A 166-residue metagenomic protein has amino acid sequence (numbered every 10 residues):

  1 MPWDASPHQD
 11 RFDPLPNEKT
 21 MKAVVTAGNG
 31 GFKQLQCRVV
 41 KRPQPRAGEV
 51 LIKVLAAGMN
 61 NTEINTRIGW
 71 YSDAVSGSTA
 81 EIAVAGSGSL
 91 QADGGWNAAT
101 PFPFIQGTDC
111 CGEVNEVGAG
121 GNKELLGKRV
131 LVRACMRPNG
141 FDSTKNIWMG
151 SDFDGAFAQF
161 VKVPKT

Functional and structural regions predicted by a protein language model:
M1-M21: Eukaryotic N-terminal low-complexity, Ser/Thr- and Lys/Arg-rich leader segments that predominantly function as
Q9-R11, N97-F104, K145-S151, F157: Short, P/G- and charge-enriched loop/turn segments at secondary-structure junctions
K22-V24, Q36, K53, G112-E113: Residues located in well-ordered beta-strands
G30-L35, N61-E63: Short N-terminal binding/cap micro-motifs at the start of the first secondary-structure element
K41-A57, Y71-M136: Glycine-rich beta-strand-centered segment in the early N-terminal region that forms part of a ligand/cofactor-binding
T62-R67, F141: Cytochrome P450 core scaffold surrounding the K-helix E-X-X-R motif and the conserved "meander" helix-loop region
R137-I147: Short, Lys/Arg- and Gly-enriched loop/turn segments at beta-strand edges
P138, D152-P164: A structural motif shared across PLP-dependent enzymes of the aminotransferase-like
